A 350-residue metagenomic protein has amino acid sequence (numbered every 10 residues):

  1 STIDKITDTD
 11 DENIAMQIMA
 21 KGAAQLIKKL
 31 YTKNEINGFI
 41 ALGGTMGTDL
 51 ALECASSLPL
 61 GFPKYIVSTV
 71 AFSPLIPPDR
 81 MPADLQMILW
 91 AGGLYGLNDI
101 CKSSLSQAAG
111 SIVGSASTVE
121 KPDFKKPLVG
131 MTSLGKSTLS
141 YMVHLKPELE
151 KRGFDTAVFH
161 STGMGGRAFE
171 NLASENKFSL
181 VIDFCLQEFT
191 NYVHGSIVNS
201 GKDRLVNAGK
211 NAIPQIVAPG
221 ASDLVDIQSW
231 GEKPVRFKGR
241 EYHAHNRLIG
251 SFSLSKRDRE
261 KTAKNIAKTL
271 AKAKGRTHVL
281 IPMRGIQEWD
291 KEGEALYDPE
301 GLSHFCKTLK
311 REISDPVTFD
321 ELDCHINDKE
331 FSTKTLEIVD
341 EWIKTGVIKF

Functional and structural regions predicted by a protein language model:
S1, F124-M164, N171-S174: Glycine-rich phosphate/diphosphate-binding loop of Rossmann-like nucleotide-binding domains
S1-K33: Phosphate/nucleotide-donor binding subsite
T7-D8, P74-K136, K261, D320-D323: Cap/lid and interdomain-hinge subdomains that line or gate substrate/regulatory clefts in soluble alpha/beta enzymes
N37, A41-L50, A71, M131-Y141 (+5 more regions): Gly/Ser/Thr-rich loops at beta-strand to alpha-helix junctions that form or flank small-molecule/cofactor-binding
G38, L50-D79, L89, D155-S161 (+1 more regions): Short, acidic/small-residue loops that bind anionic groups at enzyme active sites
G43-G61, M142-L145, K291-D298, L302: Short Gly/Thr/Asp-enriched flexible loops that form oxyanion-binding sites at enzyme active sites
E150-R204: Acidic, glycine-rich loop-and-beta core segments that form the ion-binding/anion-interacting portion of active sites
S196-F350: C-terminal non-catalytic interaction/assembly regions of soluble proteins
